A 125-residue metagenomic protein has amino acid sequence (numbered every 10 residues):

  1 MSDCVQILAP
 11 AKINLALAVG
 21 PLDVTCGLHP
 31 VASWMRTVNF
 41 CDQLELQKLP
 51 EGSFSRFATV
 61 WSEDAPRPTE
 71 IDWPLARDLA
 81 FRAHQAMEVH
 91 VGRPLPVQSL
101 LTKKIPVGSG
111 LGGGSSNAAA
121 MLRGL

Functional and structural regions predicted by a protein language model:
M1-S109: ATP-binding N-lobe of GHMP and related small-molecule kinases
S109-L125: DPxDG-like acidic metal-binding loop motif
